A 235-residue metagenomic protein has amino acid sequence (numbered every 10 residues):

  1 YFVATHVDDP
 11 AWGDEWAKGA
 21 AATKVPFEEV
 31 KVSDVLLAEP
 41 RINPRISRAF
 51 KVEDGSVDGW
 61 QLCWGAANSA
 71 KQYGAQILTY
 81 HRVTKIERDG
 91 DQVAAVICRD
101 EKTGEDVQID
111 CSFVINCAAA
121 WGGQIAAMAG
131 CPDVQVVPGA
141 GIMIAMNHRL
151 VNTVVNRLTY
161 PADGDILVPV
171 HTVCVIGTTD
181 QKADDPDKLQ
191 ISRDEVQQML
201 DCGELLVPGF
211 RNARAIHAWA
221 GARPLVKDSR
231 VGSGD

Functional and structural regions predicted by a protein language model:
Y1-D34, A38: Dinucleotide-binding Rossmann-like beta1-alpha1 core, especially the glycine-rich loop that anchors the ADP
D8, I42-I46, E87-A95, L150-V151: A short, glycine/Asx- and small/polar-enriched loop/turn that sits immediately N-terminal to a beta-strand
D9, G13, E28, G59 (+3 more regions): Generic structural signal for well-ordered, non-membrane alpha-helical segments in soluble metabolic enzymes
A22-V25, P40, Q72-Q76, R88 (+1 more regions): Generic secondary-structure signature for well-ordered alpha-helical cores
K31, T79-H81, H217: Short loop/edge segments at beta-strand edges and connector loops that shape dinucleotide/nucleotide cofactor-binding
F50-F113, C117: Helical element adjacent to the flavin cofactor pocket in flavoenzyme catalytic cores
G59-Q61, S69, Q124-M128, P132-D235: C-terminal catalytic lobe of FAD-dependent flavoproteins
